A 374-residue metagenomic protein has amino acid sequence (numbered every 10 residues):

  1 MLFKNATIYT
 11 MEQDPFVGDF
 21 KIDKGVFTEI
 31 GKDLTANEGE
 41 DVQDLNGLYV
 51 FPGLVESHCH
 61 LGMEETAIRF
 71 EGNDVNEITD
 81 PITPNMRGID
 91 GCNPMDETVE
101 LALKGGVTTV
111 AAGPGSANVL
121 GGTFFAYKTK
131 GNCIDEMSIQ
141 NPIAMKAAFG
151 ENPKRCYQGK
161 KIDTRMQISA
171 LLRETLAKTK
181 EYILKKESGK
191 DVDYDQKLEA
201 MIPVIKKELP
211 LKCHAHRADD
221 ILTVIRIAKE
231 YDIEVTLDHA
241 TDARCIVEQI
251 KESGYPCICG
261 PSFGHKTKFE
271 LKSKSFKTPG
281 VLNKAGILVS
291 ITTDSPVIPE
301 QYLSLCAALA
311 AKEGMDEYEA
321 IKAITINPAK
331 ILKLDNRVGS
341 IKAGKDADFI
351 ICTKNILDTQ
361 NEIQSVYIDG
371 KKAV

Functional and structural regions predicted by a protein language model:
A6-T10, G18, K330, K342-V374: C-terminal cap of metal-dependent C-N hydrolases
I8-G53: Histidine-rich, glycine-flanked metal-binding segment
L48-P114: Metal-associated gating/positioning segment near the N- to mid-region
E65-C92, C133, A147-P153, P203-I205 (+1 more regions): Active-site gating loops and adjacent loop-to-helix segments of metal-dependent hydrolytic enzymes
T66-A67, N73-E77, T83, P210 (+3 more regions): His/Asp/Glu-enriched, well-ordered alpha-helical/loop segment that forms or immediately abuts the divalent-metal
P81-R87, M95-K130, S138-N152, E208-L211 (+2 more regions): Divalent metal-dependent hydrolysis catalytic cores, especially in the metallo-beta-lactamase
G88, I183-S275, S290, K330-L332 (+2 more regions): Active-site core of metal-dependent hydrolases
A126-R226, E230, K268, P296: Metal-coordinating catalytic core of metallo-dependent amide/deamination hydrolases
